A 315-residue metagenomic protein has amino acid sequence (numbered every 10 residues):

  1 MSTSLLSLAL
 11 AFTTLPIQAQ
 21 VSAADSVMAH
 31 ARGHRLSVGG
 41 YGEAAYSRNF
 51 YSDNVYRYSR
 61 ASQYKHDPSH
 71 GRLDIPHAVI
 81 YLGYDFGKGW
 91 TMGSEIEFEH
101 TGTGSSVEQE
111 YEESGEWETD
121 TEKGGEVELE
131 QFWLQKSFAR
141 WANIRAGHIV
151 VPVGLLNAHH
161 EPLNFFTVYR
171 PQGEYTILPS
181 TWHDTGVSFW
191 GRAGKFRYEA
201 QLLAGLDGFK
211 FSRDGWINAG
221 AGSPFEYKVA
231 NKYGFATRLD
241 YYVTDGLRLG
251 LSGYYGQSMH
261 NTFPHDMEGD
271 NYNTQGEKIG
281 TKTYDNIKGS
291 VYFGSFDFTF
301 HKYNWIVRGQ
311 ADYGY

Functional and structural regions predicted by a protein language model:
S2-R57: N-terminal periplasmic/intermembrane-space "pro-region" immediately following the signal or transit peptide
Q18-Q20, Q131, Q310: Glutamine-centric residue-chemistry signal
V27-F50, P68-G208, N231-A236, D240-R248: Outer membrane beta-barrel
A31-R35, Y46-P76, W216, G222-F225 (+2 more regions): Surface-exposed strand-loop-strand hairpins of Gram-negative outer-membrane beta-barrel proteins
F50-Y58, G104-Y111, G125-E128, A158-L163 (+4 more regions): Outer-membrane beta-barrel translocator domains and adjoining extracellular loop/strand segments of Gram-negative
R57, T244-Y315: Detector for outer-membrane/organellar transmembrane beta-barrel domains, recognizing the amphipathic beta-strand
S180, E226-Y233, Y284-V291: Active-site glycine- and acidic-residue-rich loops that bind and position anionic ligands or nucleotide-like cofactors
I217-P264: Loop-centered beta-sheet repeat module
